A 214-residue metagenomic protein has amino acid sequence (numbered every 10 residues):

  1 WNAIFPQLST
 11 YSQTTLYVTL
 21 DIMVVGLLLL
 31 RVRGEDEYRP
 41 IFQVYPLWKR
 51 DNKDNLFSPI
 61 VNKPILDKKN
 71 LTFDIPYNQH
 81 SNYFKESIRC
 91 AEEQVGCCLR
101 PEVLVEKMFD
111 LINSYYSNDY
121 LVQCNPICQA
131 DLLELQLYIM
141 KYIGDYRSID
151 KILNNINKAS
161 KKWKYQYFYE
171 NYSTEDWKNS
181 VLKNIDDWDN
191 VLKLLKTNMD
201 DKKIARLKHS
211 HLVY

Functional and structural regions predicted by a protein language model:
W1-E37: N-terminal "first-domain core" detector
R31-Y214: Intrinsically disordered, low-complexity regulatory regions enriched in serine/threonine/proline and acidic residues
